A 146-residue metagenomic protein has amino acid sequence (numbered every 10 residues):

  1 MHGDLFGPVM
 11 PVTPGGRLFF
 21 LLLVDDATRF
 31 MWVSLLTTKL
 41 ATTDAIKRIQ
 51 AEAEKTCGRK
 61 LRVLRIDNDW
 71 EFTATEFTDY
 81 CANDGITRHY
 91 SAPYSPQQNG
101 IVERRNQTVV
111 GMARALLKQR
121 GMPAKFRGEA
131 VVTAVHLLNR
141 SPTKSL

Functional and structural regions predicted by a protein language model:
M1-L146: Anionic group-binding determinants
